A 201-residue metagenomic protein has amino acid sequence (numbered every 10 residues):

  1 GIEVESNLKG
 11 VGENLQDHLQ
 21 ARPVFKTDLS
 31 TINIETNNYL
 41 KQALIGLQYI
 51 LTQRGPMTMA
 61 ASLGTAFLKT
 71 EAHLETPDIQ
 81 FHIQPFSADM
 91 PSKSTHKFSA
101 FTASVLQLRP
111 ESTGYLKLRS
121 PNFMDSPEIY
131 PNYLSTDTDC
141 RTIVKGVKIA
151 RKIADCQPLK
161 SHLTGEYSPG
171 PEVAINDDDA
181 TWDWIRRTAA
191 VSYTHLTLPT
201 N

Functional and structural regions predicted by a protein language model:
I2-H96, A154-S161, D179: Mid-to-C-terminal "cap/lid" subdomains and adjacent gly/pro-rich loops that border and regulate access to redox
G10, A61, T138-K145, N176 (+1 more regions): Generic recognition of stable, solvent-exposed alpha-helical segments in well-folded globular domains
H18, E111, Q157-A189: Flavin (FAD/FMN) cofactor-binding core of flavoprotein oxidoreductases
E35, R54, T138, E172-V173: A general boundary/transition motif marking the beginning of the first structured unit of a protein
A43-L44, S126, V147, D178-W182: Alpha-helix initiation and N-capping motif
R54-T58, K93-K97, V105-R109, T188-Y193: Short Gly/Pro-enriched turn/cap motifs at secondary-structure boundaries
G64, K69, L74-K160: C-terminal catalytic lobe of FAD-dependent flavoproteins
T194-P199: Conserved small/polar residues in nucleotide/adenosyl-binding loops
